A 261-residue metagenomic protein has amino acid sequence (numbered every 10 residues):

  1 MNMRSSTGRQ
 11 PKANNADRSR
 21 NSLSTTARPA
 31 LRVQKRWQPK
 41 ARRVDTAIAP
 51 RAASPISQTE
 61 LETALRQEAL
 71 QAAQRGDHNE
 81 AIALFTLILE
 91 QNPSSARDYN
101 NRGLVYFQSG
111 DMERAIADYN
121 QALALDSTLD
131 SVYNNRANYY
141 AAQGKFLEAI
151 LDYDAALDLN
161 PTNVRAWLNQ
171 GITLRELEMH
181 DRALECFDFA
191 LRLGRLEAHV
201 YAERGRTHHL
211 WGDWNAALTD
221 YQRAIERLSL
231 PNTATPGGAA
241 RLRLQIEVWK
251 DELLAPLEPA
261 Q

Functional and structural regions predicted by a protein language model:
N2-R4, G8-R9, P29-R36, K40 (+1 more regions): Terminal, low-structured helical/coil segments at or just beyond the last alpha-helical repeat
A47-A64: TPR-adjacent "capping" and linker segments in tetratricopeptide-repeat scaffold/adaptor proteins
T63-Q74, T86, R97-Q108, Y119-N120 (+5 more regions): Conserved alpha-helical positions within TPR/SEL1-like repeat arrays
L87-E90, Q121-A124, D154-D158, D188-R192 (+2 more regions): Conserved structural position within tetratricopeptide repeats
